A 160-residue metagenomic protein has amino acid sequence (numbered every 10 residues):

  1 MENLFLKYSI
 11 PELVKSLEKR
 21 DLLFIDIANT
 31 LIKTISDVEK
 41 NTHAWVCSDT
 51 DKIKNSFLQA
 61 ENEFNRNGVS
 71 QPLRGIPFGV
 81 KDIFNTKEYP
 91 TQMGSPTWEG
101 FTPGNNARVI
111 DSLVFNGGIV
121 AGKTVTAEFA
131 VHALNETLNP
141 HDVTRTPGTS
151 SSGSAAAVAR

Functional and structural regions predicted by a protein language model:
M1-N55: An N-terminal boundary/leader segment
L13-L17, A60, S154: Generic hydrophobic alpha-helical segments
D21, G68-V69, Y89: Conserved SET/PR domain catalytic loop and adjacent active-site segment of histone-lysine N-methyltransferases
T34, V38, A60-E63, N116: Change "in soluble alpha/beta enzymes" to "in soluble alpha/beta proteins
D51-L58, V114-G118: Long amphipathic alpha-helix in the N-terminal Rossmann-like dinucleotide-binding domain of NAD(P)-dependent
A60-P77: Immediate post-signal peptide segment of exported/extracytoplasmic ligand-binding proteins
R74-R160: Short glycine/serine-rich loop/turn segments
